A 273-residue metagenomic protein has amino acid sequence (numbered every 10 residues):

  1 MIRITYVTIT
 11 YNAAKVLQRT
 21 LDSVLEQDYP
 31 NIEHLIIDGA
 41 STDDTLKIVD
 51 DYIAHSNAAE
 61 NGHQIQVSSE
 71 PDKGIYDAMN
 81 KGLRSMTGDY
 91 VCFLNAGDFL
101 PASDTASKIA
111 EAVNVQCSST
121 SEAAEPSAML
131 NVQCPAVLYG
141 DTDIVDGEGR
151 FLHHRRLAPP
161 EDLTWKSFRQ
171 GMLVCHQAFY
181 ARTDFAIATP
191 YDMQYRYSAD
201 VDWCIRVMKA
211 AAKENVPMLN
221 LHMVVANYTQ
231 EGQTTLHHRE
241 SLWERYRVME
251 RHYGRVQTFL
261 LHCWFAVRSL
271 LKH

Functional and structural regions predicted by a protein language model:
M1-E26: N-proximal low-complexity "stem/linker" segments adjacent to membrane-targeting elements
I2-T5, L25-I36, D44, H63-Q66: Short loop->beta transition adjacent to catalytic acidic/histidine clusters or analogous donor-positioning motifs
D38-K47, N95: A conserved acidic beta->alpha catalytic loop
D44, D77, D98-A112, D146: Acidic donor-binding/catalytic loop of UDP-sugar-dependent glycosyltransferases, especially processive GT2
N61-G62, S69-M86: Glycine-rich, basic loop-to-helix element that forms the pyrophosphate-binding segment of sugar-nucleotide handling
V91: Short aromatic/hydrophobic "clamp" motif used to bind/position activated sugar donors
L138-R150: Short beta-strand-to-loop element that shapes/binds the nucleotide-sugar donor at the catalytic cleft/hinge
G140, H154-S241, V248: Conserved nucleotide-sugar donor-binding catalytic segment
